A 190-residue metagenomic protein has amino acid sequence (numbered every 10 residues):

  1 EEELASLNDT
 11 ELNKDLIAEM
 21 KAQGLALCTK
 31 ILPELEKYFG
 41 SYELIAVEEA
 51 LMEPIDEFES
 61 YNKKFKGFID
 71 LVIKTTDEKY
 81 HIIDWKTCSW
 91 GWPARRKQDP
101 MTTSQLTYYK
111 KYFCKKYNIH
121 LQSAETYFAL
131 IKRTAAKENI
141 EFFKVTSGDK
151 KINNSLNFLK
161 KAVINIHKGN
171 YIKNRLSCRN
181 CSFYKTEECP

Functional and structural regions predicted by a protein language model:
E1-A50, P54: A non-catalytic, helix-rich entry segment at domain boundaries
L4, G67-F68, F143-V145: Short, low-complexity, polybasic intrinsically disordered segments
L12, L16, A94-M101, S147: Conserved aromatic-histidine-acidic binding/catalytic patches
M20, G24, T102-Q105, S155: Hydrophobic (often cysteine-bearing) scaffold residues that line and stabilize catalytic clefts of nucleotide/cofactor
A26, K30, H81, Y108-K111 (+2 more regions): Residue-level signal for well-ordered alpha-helical scaffold segments within enzymatic catalytic domains
E43-I45, Y80, Q122-T126: Residue-level recognition of the N-termini of beta-strands and the immediately preceding loop/turn
A46-T107, C114: Non-catalytic protein-protein interaction segments used by genome-maintenance enzymes to assemble and couple activities
Q98-D99, K111-P190: Metal-dependent nuclease catalytic regions and adjoining charged, substrate-binding loops involved in nucleic-acid end
